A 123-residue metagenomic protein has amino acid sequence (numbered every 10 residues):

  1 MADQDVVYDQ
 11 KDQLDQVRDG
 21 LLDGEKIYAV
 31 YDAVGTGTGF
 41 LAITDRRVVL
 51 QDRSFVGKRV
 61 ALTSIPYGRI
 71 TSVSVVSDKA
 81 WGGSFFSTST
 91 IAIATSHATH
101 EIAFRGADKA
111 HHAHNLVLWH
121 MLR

Functional and structural regions predicted by a protein language model:
M1-A42, A94-S96, H112, R123: Anionic N-terminal interaction surfaces
V30-F40, T44-T88, A94: Phosphoinositide-binding peripheral membrane targeting modules
T38, G57, I102, H111-A113: Intrinsically disordered, low-complexity acidic/polar segments
A92-H111: Canonical phosphoinositide-binding patch of PH/PH-like domains
A107-R123: Terminal and domain-flanking low-complexity segments
